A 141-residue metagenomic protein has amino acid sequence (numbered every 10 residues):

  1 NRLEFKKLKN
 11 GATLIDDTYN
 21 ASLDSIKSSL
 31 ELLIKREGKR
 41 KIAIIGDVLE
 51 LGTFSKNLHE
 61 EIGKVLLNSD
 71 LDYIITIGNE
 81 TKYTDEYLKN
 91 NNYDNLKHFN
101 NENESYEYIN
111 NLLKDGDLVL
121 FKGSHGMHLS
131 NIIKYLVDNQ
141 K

Functional and structural regions predicted by a protein language model:
N1-K141: ATP-dependent carboxylate-amine ligase
